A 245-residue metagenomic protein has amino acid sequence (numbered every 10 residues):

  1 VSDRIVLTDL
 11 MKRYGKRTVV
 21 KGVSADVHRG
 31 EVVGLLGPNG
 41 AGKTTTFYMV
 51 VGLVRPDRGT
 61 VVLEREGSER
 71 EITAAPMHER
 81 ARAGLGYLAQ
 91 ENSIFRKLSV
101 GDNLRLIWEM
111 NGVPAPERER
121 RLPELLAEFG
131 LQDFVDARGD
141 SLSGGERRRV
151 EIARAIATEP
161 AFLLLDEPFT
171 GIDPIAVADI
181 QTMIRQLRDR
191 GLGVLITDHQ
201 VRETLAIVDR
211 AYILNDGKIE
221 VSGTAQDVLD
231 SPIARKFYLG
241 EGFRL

Functional and structural regions predicted by a protein language model:
L36-P38: The feature captures the beta-strand-to-loop junction immediately N-terminal to the Walker
V51: Helix-to-loop junction immediately C-terminal to a conserved catalytic motif
R55, S68-G86, E91, R96 (+2 more regions): ABC ATPase NBD coupling module
P116-F134, T182-R185, I233: Conserved ABC ATPase "signature" region
R138-L142, E146: Conserved ABC ATPase signature
E159: Conserved catalytic motifs of ABC-family nucleotide-binding domains
L163-E167: Catalytic Walker B motif of ABC-type/P-loop ATPase nucleotide-binding domains
